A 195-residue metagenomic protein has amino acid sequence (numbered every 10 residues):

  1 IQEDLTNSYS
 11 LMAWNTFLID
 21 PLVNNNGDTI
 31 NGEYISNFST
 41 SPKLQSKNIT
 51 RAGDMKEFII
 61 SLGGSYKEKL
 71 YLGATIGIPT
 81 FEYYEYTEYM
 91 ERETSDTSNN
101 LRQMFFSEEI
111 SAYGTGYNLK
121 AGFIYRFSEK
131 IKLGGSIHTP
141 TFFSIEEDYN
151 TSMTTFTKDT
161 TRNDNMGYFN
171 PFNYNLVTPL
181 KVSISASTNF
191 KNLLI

Functional and structural regions predicted by a protein language model:
I1-I195: Outer-membrane beta-barrel porins/channels
